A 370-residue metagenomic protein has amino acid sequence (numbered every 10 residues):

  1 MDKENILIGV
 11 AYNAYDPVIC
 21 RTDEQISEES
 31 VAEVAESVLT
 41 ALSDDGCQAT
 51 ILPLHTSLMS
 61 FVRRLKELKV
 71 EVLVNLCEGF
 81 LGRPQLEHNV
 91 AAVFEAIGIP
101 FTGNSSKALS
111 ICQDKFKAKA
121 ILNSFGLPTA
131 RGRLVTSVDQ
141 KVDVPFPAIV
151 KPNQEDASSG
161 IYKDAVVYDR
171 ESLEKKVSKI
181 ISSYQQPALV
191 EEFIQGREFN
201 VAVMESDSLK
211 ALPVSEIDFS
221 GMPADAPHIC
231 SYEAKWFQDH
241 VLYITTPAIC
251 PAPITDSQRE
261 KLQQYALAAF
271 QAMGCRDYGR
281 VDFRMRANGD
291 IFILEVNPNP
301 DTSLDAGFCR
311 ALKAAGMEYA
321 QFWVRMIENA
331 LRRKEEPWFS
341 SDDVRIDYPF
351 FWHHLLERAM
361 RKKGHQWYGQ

Functional and structural regions predicted by a protein language model:
M1-T102, S106-K107, I111-Q113, T136-D139 (+3 more regions): ATP-binding N-terminal substructure of ATP-dependent carboxylate-amine bond-forming enzymes
D2-A11, K66-E67, L109-E198, S208 (+2 more regions): Active-site nucleotide/adenylate-binding loops and adjacent lid/helix of ATP-dependent enzymes
D16-C20, D156-S159, D239-L242, D305: Short acidic/His/Gly/Ser-rich catalytic and metal-binding motifs that mark active-site loops of diverse hydrolases
D23-E28, Y162-V166, C309-A311: Short glycine-enriched, charge-decorated loop/helix-capping segments at active-site entrances that position
A49, P100-F101, T129, A148 (+1 more regions): Hydrophobic beta-strand scaffold residues
V90, I121-N123, P253-Q370: ATP-dependent carboxylate activation and anion-phosphoryl transfer catalytic cores that bind Mg-ATP to form
R170-Q264, A287-F292: Phosphate-binding site of ATP-dependent enzymes
